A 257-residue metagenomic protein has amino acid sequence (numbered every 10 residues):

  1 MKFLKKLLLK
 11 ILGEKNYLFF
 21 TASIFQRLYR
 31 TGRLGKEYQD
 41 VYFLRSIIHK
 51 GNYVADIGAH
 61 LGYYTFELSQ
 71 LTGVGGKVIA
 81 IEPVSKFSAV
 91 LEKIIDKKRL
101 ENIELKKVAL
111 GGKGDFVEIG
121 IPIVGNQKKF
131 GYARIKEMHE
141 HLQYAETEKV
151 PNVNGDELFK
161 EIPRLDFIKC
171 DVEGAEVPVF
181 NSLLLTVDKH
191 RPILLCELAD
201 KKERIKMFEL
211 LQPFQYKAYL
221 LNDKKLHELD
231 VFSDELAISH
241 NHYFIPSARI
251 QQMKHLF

Functional and structural regions predicted by a protein language model:
M1-F257: Phosphate/nucleotide-binding beta-alpha loop and adjacent structural elements of enzyme active sites
